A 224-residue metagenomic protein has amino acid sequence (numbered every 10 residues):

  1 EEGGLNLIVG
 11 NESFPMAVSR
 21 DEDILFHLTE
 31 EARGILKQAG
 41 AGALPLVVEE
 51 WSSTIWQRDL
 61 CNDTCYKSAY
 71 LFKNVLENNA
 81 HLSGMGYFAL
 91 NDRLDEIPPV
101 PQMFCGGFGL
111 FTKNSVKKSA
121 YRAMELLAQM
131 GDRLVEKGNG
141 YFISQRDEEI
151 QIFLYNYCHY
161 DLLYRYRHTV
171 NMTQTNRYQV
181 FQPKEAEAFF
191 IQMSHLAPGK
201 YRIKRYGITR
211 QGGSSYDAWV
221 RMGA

Functional and structural regions predicted by a protein language model:
E1-S83, E96, P101-M103: Noncatalytic carbohydrate-binding groove/subsite architecture in carbohydrate-active enzymes
E2-L5, Y87, N91-L94, I208-V220: Short, solvent-exposed beta-strand-terminating loops
N6-R20, H168-Y178, A224: A solvent-exposed, charged loop/short amphipathic helix patch at secondary-structure junctions
L36, G40, L82, A128-V135 (+1 more regions): Alpha-helix capping/termination and helix-coil
V47, G86-A89, F153-Y155, G207: Short beta-strand segments
N91-D95, P99-V100, G109, E148: Secreted, luminal/periplasmic, and some membrane-associated catalytic domains that remodel anionic oxygen-ester
P101-G138, D161-L162, H168: Catalytic cores of secreted or luminal carbohydrate-active enzymes
G140-G199, K204-R221: Carbohydrate-binding surface patches
